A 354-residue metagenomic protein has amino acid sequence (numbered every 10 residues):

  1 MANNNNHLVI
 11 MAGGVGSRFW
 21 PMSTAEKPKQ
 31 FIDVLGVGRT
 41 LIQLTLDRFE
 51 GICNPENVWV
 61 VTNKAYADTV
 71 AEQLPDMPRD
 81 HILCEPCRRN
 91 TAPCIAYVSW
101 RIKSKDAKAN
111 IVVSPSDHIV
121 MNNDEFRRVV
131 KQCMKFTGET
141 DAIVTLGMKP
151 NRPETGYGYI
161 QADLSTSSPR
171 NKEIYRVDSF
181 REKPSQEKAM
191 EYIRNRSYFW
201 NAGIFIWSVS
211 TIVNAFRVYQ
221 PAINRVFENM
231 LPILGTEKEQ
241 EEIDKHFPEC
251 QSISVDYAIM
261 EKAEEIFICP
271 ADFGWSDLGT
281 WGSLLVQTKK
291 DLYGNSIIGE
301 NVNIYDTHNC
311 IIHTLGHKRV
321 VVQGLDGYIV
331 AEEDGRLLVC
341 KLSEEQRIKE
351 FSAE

Functional and structural regions predicted by a protein language model:
M1-I10, R18-A25, G36-P115, M121-K131: Conserved N-terminal catalytic core of the sugar/cofactor nucleotidyltransferase
A2-N5, V209-E354: Left-handed beta-helix
M11-A12, V61, V112-P115, T145-K149 (+3 more regions): Short beta-strand segments
I42, V98, D117, I160 (+3 more regions): Residue-level signal for inorganic ion chemistry
V60, L83-C84, V113, V144-M148 (+2 more regions): General beta-strand structural signal in soluble alpha/beta enzymes
N123-I243, F267, H317, K341-L342: Conserved core of the sugar-phosphate nucleotidyltransferase
